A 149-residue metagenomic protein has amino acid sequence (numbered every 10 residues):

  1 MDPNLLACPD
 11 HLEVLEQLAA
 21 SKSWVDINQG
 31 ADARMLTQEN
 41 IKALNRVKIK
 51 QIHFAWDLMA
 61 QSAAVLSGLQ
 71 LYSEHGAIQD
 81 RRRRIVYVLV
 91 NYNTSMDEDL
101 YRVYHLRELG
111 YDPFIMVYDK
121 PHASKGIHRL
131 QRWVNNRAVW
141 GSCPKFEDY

Functional and structural regions predicted by a protein language model:
M1-G68, R82-Y92, D112-M116: Core AdoMet radical
L18, Y72-G76, L106: Hydrophobic positions in alpha-helices of CheY-like receiver
A19-K22, N45-K48, S73, V134 (+2 more regions): Generic secondary-structure transition motif, activating predominantly at the C-termini of alpha-helices
Q38-N40, G68, S73, D97-R102: A short, acidic, amphipathic alpha-helical segment used as a generic capping/interface helix at domain edges
K42, Q70, H128-R132: Short low-complexity, flexible loop/linker segments enriched in glycine and/or proline with clustered acidic
A77-Q79, L89-Y149: Auxiliary Fe-S-binding modules of radical SAM enzymes
